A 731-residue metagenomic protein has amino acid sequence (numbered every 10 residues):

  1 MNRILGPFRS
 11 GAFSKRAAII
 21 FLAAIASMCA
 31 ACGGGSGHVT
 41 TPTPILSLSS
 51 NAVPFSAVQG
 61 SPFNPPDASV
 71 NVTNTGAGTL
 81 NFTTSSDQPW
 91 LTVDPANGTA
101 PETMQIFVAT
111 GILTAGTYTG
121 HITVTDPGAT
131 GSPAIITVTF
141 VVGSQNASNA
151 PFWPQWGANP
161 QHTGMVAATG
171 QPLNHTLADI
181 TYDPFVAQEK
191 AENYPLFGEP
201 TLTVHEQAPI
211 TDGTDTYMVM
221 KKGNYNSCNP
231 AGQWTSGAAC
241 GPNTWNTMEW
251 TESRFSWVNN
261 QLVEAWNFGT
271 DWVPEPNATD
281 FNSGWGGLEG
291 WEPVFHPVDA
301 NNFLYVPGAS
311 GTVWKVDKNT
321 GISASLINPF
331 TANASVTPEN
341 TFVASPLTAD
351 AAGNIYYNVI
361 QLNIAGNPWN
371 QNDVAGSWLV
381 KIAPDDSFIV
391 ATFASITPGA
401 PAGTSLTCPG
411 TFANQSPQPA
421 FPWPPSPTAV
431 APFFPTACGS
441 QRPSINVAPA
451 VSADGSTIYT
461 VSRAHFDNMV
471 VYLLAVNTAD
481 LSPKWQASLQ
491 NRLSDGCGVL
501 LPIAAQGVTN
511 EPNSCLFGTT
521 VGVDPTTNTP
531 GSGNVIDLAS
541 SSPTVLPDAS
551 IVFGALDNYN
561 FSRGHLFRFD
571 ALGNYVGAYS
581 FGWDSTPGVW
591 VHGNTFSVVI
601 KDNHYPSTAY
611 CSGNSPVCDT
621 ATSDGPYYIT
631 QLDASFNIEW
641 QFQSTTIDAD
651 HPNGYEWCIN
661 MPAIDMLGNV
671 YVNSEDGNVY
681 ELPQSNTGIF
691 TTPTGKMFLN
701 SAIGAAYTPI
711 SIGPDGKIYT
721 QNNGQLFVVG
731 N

Functional and structural regions predicted by a protein language model:
M1-F13: N-terminal secretory signal peptides that target proteins for export/translocation
A23-S49, I135-N149: Bacterial Sec-dependent N-terminal signal peptides
T40-T75, T110-G111, A115: Beta-sheet-dominated interaction scaffolds and their linkers
P42-P54, T75-F107: Surface-exposed binding patches on compact interaction domains or structured appendages
P65, A77-F82, G131-S132: Short acidic/proline- and small/hydrophobic-mixed sequence motifs that coincide with surface turns and coil-to-beta
P66, Y118, G131-V138: Extracellular and select intracellular beta-sandwich modules with Ser/Thr-enriched, small-residue motifs on
V70, G116-G128: A short beta-strand micro-motif common to beta-rich folds, especially ectodomain repeats
Q145-P151, T163-T203, T214-M218, G223-W291 (+4 more regions): Extracytoplasmic/lumenal domain signature
